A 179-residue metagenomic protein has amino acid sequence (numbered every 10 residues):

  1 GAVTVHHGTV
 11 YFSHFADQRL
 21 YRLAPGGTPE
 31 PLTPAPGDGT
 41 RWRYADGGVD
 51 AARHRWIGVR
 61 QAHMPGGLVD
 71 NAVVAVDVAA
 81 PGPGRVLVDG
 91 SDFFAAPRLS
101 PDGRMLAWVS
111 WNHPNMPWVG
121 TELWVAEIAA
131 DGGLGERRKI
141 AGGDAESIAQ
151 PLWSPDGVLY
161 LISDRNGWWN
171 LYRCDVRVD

Functional and structural regions predicted by a protein language model:
G1, F12-Y21, P36-R43, V59-V73 (+5 more regions): A flexible loop/linker signature enriched in serine peptidases of the S9 family
V5-H7, V49-A52, P101-D102, S154-D156: Residue-level detector of Asp-centered blade-edge/turn motifs that repeat once per structural unit in beta-propeller
T9, H54-W56, M105, V158-L159: Conserved core beta-strand positions within WD40 beta-propeller blades
T9-L32, Y44-D50, W56: Hydrophobic or amphipathic alpha-helical targeting/insertion segments
A24-G27, D77-P81, I128-G132, D175-V178: Short loop/turn segments that connect beta-strands within beta-propeller blades
L32, A79-D89, G132-G143, D179: Blade-edge beta-strand/turn elements of extracellular beta-propeller and related beta-sheet repeat scaffolds
